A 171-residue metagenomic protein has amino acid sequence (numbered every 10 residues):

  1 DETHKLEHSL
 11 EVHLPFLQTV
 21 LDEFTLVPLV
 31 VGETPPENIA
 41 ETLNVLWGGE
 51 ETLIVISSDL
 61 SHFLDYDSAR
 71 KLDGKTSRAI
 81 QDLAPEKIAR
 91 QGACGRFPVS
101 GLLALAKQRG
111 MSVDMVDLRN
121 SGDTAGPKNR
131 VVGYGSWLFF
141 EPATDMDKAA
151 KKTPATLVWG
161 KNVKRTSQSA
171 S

Functional and structural regions predicted by a protein language model:
D1-L53, F63-A170: Flexible, D/E/H-enriched segments
S57-S61: Catalytic metal-binding/acid-base residues of hydrolase active sites
